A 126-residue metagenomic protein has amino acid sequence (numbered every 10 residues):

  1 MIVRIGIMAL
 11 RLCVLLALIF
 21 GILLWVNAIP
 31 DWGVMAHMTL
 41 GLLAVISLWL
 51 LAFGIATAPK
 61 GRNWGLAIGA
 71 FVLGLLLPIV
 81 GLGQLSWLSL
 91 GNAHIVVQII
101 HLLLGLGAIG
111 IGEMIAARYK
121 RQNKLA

Functional and structural regions predicted by a protein language model:
M1-A126: Polytopic transmembrane helical bundles with strong interfacial aromatic enrichment
